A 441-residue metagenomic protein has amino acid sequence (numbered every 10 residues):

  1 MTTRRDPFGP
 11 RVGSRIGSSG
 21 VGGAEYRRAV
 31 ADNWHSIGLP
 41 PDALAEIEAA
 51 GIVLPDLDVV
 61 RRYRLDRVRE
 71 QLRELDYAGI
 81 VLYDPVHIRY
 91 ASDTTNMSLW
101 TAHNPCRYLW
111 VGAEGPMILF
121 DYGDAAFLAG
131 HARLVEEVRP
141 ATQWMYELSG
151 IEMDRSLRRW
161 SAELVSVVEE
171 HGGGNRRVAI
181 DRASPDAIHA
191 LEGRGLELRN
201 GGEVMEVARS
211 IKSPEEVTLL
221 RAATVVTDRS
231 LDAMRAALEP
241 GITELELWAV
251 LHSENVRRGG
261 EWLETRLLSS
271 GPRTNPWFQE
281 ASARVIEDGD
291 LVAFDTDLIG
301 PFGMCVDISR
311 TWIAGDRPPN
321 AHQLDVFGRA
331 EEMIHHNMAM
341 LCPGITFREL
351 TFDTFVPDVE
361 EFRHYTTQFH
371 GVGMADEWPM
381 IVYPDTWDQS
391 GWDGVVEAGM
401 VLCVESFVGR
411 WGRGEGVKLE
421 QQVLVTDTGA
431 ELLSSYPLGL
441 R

Functional and structural regions predicted by a protein language model:
M1-R441: Active-site neighborhoods and metal-handling regions in enzymes and metal-associated proteins
